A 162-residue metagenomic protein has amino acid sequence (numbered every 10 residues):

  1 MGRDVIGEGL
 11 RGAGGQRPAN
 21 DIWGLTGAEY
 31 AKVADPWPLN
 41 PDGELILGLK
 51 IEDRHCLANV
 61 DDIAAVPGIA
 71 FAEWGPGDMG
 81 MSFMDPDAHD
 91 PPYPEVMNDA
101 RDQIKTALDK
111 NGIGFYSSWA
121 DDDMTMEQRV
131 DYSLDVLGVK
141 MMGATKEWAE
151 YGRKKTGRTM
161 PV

Functional and structural regions predicted by a protein language model:
M1-V162: Expand to "…catalyze enediolate/carbanion chemistry for C-C bond making/breaking, isomerization, decarboxylation
